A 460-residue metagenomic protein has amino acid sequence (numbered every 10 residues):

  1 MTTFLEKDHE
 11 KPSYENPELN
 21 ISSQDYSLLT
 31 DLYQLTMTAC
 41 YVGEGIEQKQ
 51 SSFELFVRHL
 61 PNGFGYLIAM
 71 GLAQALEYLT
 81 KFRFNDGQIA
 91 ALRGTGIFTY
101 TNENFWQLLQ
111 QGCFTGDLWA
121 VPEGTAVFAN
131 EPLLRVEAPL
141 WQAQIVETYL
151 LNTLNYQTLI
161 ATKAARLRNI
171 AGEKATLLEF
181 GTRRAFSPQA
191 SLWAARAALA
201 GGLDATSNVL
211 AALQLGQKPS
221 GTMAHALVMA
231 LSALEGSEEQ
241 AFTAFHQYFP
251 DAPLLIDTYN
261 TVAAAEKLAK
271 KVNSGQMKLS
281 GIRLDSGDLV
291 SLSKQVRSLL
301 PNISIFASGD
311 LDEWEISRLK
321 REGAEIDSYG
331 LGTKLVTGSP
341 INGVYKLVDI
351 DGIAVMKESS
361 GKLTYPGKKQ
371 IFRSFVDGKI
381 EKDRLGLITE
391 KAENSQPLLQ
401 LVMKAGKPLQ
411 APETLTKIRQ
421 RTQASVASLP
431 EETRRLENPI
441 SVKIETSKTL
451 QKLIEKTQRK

Functional and structural regions predicted by a protein language model:
T2-Y248, V262, N273, K278 (+1 more regions): Ordered alpha/beta subdomains of enzyme catalytic regions
Q111-C113, K174, K278-L279, S298-S308 (+1 more regions): Short beta-strand/loop segments at the ligand-binding rim of alpha/beta enzyme cores
R135, P253-T258, K278-L289, I303-G309 (+2 more regions): Catalytic beta/alpha-barrel core
L140, T182-F186, T258-V262, S286-V290 (+2 more regions): Active-site-proximal loop/turn and secondary-structure-junction residues that shape catalytic pockets, frequently
G216-K218, P250, N273-K278, L300-I303 (+1 more regions): Glycine-enriched alpha-helix->loop->beta-strand junction motifs that scaffold or abut catalytic
E238, A264-V272, S293-R297: Distinct, well-ordered alpha-helical segments
A263, K267-L268, S291, L311-E325: Catalytic cores of alpha/beta
E325-G343: Glycine-rich phosphate-binding active-site loops on the catalytic face of alpha/beta enzymes
